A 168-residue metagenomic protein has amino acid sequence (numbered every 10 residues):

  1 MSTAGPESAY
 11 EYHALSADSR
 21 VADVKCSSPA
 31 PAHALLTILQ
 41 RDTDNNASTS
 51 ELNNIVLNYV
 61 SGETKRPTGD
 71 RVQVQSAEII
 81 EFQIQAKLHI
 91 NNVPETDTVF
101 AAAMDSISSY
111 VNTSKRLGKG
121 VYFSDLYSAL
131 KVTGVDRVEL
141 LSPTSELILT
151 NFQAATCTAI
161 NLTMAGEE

Functional and structural regions predicted by a protein language model:
S2-L117: Carbohydrate-recognition loop of C-type lectin domains
V99-E168: An aromatic-glycine-centered, glycine-rich loop/turn in mixed alpha/beta architecture
